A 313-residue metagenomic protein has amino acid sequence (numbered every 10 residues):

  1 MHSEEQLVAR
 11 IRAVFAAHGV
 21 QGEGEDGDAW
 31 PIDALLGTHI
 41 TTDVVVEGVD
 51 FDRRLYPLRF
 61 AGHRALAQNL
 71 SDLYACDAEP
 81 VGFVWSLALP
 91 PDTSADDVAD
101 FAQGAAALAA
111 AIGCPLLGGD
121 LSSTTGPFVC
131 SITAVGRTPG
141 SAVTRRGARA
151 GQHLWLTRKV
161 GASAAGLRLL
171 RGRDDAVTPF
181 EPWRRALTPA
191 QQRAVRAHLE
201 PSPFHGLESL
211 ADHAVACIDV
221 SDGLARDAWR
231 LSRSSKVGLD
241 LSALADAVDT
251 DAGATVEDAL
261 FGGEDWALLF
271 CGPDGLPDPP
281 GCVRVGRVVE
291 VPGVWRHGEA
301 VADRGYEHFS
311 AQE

Functional and structural regions predicted by a protein language model:
M1-E313: Helix-biased detector of long, well-ordered alpha-helical tracts
